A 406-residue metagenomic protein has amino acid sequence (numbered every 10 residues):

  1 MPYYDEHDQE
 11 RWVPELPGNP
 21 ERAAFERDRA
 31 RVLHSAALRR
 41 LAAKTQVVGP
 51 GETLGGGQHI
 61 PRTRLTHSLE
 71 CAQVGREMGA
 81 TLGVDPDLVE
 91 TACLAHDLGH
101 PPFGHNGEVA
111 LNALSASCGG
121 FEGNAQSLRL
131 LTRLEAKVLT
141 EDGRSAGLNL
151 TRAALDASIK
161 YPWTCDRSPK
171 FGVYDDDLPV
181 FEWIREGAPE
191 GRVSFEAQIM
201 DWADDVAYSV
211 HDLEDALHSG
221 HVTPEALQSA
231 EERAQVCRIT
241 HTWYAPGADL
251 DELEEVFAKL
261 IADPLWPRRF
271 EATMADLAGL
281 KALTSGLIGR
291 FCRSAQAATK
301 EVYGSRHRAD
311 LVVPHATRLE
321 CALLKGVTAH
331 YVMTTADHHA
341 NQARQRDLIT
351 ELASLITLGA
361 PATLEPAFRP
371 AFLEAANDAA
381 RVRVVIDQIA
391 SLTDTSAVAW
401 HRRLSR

Functional and structural regions predicted by a protein language model:
M1-P20, R29, L33-K44, Q73 (+3 more regions): Sequence-structural signature of the catalytic-core scaffold of metal-dependent phosphohydrolases that act on
L38-A42, A136, T140, T164-S168 (+7 more regions): Intrinsically disordered or highly flexible coil/loop and linker segments, enriched in small and charged/polar residues
R40-P50, A275-G279, C321: Acidic, Ser/Thr/Gly/Pro-rich low-complexity segments that form flexible
G51-L88: Alpha-helical phosphate/pyrophosphate-handling elements in metalloenzyme active cores
T53-I60, A92, P189, R269-M274 (+2 more regions): Glycine- and acidic
V89-L94, D201: Short alpha-helical catalytic segment bearing the HExxH-like zincin motif of zinc-dependent metalloproteases
H241, A245-A376, A380, L392 (+1 more regions): C-terminal subdomains that position terminal phosphate/3'-OH groups for nucleotidyl transfer/ligation, primarily on
I386-A390, D394: C-terminal functional modules
